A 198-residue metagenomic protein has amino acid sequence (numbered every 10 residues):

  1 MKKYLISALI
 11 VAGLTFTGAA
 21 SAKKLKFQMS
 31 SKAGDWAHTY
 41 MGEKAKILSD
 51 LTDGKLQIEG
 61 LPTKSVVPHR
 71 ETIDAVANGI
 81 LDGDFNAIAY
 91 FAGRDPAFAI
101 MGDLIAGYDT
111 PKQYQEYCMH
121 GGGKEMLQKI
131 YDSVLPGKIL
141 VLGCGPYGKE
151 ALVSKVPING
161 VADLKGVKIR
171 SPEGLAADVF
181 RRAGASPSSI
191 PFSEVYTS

Functional and structural regions predicted by a protein language model:
M1-Y4: Positively charged n-region of N-terminal signal peptides that target proteins for export
S7-T15: Bacterial N-terminal signal peptides
F16-A22: Sec/Tat signal peptide C-region and signal peptidase I cleavage site
K26-K44, T63-V67: Extracytoplasmic "Venus flytrap"
A45-I58: Signal peptide-proximal N-terminal region of secreted/periplasmic/extracellular or secretory-lumen proteins
A45-K46, A87-P187: Contiguous mixed-secondary-structure segments that line small-molecule binding/active-site clefts of soluble domains
D53-L56, T72-N86, K168, A185-P187: Alpha-to-beta junction loops
L61-D74, E173-L175, S188-T197: Short helix-initiation/N-cap motifs at beta->coil->alpha
